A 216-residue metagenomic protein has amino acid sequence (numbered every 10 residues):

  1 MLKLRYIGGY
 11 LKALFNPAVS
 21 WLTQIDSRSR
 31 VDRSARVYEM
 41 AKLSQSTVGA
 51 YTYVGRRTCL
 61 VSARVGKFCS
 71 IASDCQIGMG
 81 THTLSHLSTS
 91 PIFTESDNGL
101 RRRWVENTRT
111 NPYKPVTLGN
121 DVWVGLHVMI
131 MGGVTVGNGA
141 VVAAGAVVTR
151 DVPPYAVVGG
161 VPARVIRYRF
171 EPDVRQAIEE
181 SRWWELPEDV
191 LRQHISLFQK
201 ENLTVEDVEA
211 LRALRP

Functional and structural regions predicted by a protein language model:
M1-K42: Extended, small-residue-rich solenoid/repeat segments and analogous flexible loops that form exposed scaffolds
A18-S20, S90-I130, P162-P216: C-terminal segments of enzyme domains that contribute to small-molecule binding surfaces
R36, L43-G49, Y53-V134: Flexible, glycine/small-residue-enriched loop-and-beta-strand segment within the central core of proteins
T81-T83, V152, Y168-F170: Conserved catalytic-core motifs of eukaryotic protein kinase domains, centered on the activation segment
S85, R150, P154-A156, R164: Glycine-centered loop/turn positions within well-structured domains that cap or flank conserved ligand/cofactor-binding
D121, G139, A156: Catalytic-loop signature of eukaryotic-like protein kinases
H127-A140, A146-R150: Beta-rich strand-turn-strand
V142, G160: Conserved G/P- and acidic residue-centered "switch" motifs that form tight phosphate/ATP-binding loops in soluble
